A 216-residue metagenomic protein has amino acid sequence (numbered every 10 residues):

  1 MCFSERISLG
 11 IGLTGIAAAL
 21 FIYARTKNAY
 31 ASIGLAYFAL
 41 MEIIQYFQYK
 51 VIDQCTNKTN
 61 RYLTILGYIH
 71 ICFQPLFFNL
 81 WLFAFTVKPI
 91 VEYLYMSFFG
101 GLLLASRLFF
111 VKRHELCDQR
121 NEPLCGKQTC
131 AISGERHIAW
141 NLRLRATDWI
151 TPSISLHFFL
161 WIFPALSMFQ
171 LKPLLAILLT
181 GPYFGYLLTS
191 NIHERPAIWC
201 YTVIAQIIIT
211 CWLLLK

Functional and structural regions predicted by a protein language model:
M1-I16: Hydrophobic transmembrane alpha-helical segments in integral membrane proteins
I11-G15, I71-F77, P152-P164: Core segments of transmembrane alpha-helices that mediate helix-helix packing or line hydrophobic substrate/ligand
G15, F38-Q45, I71-F77, F99-A105 (+2 more regions): Helical transmembrane-bundle signal
A18-A29: Short, hydrophobic transmembrane alpha-helix segments
A19, I43-N57, G67-F99, A105-V111: Internal transmembrane alpha-helix with an interfacial aromatic "cap," most often the third helix
A29-M41: Loop-to-helix transition at the N-terminal end of transmembrane alpha-helices
W81-L160: Membrane-proximal helix-loop-helix units in multi-pass membrane proteins
L166-K216: C-terminal transmembrane-bundle signature of multipass membrane proteins, characterized by strong activation on
